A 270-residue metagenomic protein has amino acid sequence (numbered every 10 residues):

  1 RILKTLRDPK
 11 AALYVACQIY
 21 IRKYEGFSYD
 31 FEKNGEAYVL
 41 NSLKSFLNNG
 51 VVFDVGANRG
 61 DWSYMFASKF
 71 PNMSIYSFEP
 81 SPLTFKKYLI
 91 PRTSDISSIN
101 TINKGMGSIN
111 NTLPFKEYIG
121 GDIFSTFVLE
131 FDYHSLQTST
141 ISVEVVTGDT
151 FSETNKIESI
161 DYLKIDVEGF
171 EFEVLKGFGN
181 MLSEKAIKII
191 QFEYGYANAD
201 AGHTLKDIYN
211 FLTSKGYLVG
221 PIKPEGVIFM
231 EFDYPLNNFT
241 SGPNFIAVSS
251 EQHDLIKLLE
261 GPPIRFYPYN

Functional and structural regions predicted by a protein language model:
R1-N270: Phosphate/nucleotide-binding beta-alpha loop and adjacent structural elements of enzyme active sites
